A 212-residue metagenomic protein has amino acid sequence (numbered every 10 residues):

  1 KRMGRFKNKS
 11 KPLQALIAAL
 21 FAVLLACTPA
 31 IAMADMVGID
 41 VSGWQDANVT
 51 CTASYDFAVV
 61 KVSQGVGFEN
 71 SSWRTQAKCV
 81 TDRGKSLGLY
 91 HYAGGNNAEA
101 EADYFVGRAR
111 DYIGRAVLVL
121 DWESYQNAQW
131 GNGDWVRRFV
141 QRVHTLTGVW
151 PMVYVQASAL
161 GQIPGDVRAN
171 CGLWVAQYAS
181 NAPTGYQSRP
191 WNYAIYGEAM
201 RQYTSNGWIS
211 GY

Functional and structural regions predicted by a protein language model:
M3-I17: Bacterial N-terminal signal peptides that target proteins for export
I17-T28: Bacterial N-terminal signal peptides
C27-D35: C-terminal region of N-terminal signal peptides and the immediate post-cleavage residues of exported proteins
A34-T52, R168-Y212: Functionally critical loop-and-helix segments that line ligand-binding/catalytic clefts of soluble enzyme domains
D35-W150: Substrate-binding cleft of extracellular glycoside hydrolase catalytic domains
C79, R138, P164-V167, Y186-P190: Short, aromatic/basic amphipathic alpha-helical patches
A98-A100, A159-R168: Glycine-rich, charge-decorated loop segments at or immediately adjacent to ligand/cofactor-binding or catalytic sites
G148-G161, V175: Aromatic-lined carbohydrate-recognition surfaces of secreted/lumenal glycan-active proteins
